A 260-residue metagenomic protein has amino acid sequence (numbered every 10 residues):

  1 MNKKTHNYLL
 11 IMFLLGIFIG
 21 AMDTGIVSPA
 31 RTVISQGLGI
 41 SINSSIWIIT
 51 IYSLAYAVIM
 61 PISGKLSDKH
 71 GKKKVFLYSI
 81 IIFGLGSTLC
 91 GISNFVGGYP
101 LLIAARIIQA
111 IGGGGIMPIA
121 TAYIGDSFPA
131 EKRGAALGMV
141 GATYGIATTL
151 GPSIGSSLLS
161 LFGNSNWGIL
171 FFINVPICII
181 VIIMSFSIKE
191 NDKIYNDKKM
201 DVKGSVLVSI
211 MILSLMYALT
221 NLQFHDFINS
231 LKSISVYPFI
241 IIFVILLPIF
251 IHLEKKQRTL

Functional and structural regions predicted by a protein language model:
M1-F186: Transmembrane-helix bundle of Major Facilitator Superfamily
K3-K4, M184-D197, L215-L260: Membrane-helix boundary/linker segments in multi-pass transporters
K3-M12, K199-L207, I234-S235: Juxtamembrane cytosolic amphipathic helices that cap and anchor the N-termini of specific transmembrane helices
M22, M200, I242: Single, functionally critical "micro-switch" positions that shape active/binding sites and transmembrane helices
T121, I210-A218: Specific aromatic-rich, kink-prone transmembrane helix
I169-F186, S205-M211, P238-L246: Symmetry-related core transmembrane helices of the 12-TM Major Facilitator Superfamily/SLC fold
